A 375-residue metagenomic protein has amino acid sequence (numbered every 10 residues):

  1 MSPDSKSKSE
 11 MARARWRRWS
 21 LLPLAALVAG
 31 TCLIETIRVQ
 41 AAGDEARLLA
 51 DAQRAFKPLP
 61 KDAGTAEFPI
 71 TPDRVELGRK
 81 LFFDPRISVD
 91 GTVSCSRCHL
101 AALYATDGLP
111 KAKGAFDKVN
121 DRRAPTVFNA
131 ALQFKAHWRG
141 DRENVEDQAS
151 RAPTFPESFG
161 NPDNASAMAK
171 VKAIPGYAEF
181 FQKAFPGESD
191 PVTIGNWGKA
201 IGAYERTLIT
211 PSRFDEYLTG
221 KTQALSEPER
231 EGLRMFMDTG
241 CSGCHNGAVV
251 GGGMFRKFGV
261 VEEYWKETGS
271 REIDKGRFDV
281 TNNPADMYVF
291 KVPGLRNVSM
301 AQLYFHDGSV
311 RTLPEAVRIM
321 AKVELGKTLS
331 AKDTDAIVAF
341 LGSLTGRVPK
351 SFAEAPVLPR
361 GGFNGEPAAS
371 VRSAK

Functional and structural regions predicted by a protein language model:
M1-W16: N-terminal secretory signal peptides that target proteins for export/translocation
R17-L21: Short, hydrophobic alpha-helical membrane anchors of single-pass surface/secreted proteins
L22-C32: Bacterial N-terminal signal peptides
L33-A41: Signal peptide processing junction and immediate N-terminal pro/mature segment of secreted/exported proteins
A42-R151, D215-I319, L325-K327, F352-K375: Short glycine/threonine-rich turn/loop motifs
G91-S94, R123, D141, D163 (+3 more regions): Generic hydrophobic, aliphatic-rich segments that mediate packing or membrane embedding
P156-N161, K170: A gly/proline- and charged-residue-enriched helix-loop-helix capping module
N164-S212, S299, S309-K375: C-terminal capping alpha-helices of c-type cytochrome domains
